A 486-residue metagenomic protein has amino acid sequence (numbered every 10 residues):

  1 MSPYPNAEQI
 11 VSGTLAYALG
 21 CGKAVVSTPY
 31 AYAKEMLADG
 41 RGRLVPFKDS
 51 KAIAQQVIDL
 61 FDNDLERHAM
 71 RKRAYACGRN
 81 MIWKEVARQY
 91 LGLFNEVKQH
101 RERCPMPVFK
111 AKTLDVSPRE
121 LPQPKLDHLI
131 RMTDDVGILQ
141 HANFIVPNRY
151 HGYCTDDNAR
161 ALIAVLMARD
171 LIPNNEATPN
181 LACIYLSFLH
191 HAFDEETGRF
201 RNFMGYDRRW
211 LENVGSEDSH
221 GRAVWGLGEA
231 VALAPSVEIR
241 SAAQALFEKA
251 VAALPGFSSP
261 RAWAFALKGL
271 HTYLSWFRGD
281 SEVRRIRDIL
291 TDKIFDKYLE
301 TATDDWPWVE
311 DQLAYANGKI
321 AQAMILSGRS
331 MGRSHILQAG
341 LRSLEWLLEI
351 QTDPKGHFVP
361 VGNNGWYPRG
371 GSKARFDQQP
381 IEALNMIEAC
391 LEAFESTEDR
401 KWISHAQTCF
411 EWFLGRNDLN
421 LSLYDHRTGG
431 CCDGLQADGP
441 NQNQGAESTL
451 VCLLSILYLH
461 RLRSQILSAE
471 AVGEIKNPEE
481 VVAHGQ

Functional and structural regions predicted by a protein language model:
M1, A24-S27: Short hydrophobic beta-strand element within catalytic cores of glycosyltransferases and related nucleotide-activated
S2-I10: Short Ser/Thr-rich beta->loop micro-motif in glycosyltransferases that lines and helps position the nucleotide-sugar
Q9-V11, P29-L44: Short acidic/histidine- and often glycine-rich active-site loop of Leloir-type glycosyltransferases that engages
Y17, G22-V25, R41: Structural loop-to-beta junction motif characteristic of Rossmann-like glycosyltransferase folds
D39, R43-S50, D59-D64: Conserved acidic donor-binding segment of nucleotide-sugar-dependent glycosyltransferases
S50-A54, K84-L91, T449-L453: Short, amphipathic alpha-helical "lid/cap" segments that border enzyme active or binding sites
A52, D59, E66-N80, G92: A short, well-ordered alpha-helix in the C-terminal region of glycosyltransferases
G92, K98-Q486: Glycan-recognition and catalytic cores of secretory/periplasmic carbohydrate-active enzymes
